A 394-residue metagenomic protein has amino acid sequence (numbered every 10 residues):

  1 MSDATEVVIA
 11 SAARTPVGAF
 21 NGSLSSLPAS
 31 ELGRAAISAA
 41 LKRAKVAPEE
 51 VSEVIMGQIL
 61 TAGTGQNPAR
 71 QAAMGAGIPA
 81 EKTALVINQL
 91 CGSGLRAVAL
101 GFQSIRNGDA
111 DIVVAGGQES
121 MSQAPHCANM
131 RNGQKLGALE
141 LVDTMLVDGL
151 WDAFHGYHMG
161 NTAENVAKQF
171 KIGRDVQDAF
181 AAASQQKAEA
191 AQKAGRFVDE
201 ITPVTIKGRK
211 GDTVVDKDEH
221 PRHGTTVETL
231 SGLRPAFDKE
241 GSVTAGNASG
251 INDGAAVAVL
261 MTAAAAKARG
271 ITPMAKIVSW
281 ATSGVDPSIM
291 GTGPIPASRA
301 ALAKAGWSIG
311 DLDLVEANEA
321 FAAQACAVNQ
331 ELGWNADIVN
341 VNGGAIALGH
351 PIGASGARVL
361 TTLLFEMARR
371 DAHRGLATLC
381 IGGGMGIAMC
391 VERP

Functional and structural regions predicted by a protein language model:
S2-T64, P68-A76, A80-T83, N165-R174 (+5 more regions): Conserved active-site "lid/cap" helical segment
V8, A13-T15, S25-S26, S30 (+5 more regions): N-terminal extracellular/periplasmic Venus flytrap/periplasmic-binding protein-like
E49-G57, A84-N88, V113-Q118, D178-A183 (+5 more regions): Beta-strand segments within the central parallel beta-sheet cores of soluble alpha/beta enzyme folds
Q58-I112, V142, F154-H158, G224-G250 (+3 more regions): Conserved catalytic cysteine-centered active-site region of acyl-thioester-dependent Claisen-condensing enzymes
Q89-E119, A167-R196, V257-A264, N329 (+2 more regions): Active-site-proximal alpha-helical scaffold in enzymes
I112-V166: Flexible glycine-/small-residue-enriched beta->alpha junction loops that bind anionic phosphate/pyrophosphate groups
M261-D311: Glycine- and Gly-Pro-enriched alpha-helical subdomains that act as flexible, kink-prone "lid/hinge" or packing modules
